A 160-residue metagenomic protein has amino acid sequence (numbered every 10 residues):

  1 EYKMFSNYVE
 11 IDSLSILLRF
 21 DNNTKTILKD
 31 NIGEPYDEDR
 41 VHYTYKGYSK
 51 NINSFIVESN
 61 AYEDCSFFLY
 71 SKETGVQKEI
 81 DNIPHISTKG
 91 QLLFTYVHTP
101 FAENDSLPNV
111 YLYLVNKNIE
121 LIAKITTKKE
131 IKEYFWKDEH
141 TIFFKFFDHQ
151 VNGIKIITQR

Functional and structural regions predicted by a protein language model:
E1-F55: Terminal domain-start segments
E10, K46-I52, P84-Y96, Y134-I142: Blade-terminus and WD-like Trp-Asp/Gly-His loop motifs, strongest in beta-propeller folds
S15-D37, Y62-E79, L107-K124, G153-R160: Surface-exposed loop/turn elements that mediate protein-protein interactions on large endomembrane-trafficking
D37-N82, I86-T88: Extracellular-facing segments of soluble proteins and assemblies that are Gly/Ser/Thr-biased and enriched in aromatics
V57-Y62, T95-L107, F144-Q150: Beta-strand C-termini and the immediately following turn/loop, strongest in propeller blades
T88-E120: Long amphipathic alpha-helical scaffold regions
I122-E133: Conserved blade-ending motifs and adjacent loop-strand segments that build the rim/top face of beta-propeller domains
I131-R160: Hydrophilic extracytoplasmic domains
